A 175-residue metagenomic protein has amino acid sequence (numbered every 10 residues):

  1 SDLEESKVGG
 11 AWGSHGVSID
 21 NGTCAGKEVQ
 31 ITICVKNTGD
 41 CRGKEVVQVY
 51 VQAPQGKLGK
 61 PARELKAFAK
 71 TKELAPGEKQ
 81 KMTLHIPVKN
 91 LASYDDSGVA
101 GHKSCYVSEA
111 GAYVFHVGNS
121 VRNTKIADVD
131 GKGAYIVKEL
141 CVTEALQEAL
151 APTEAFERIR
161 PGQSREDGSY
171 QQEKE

Functional and structural regions predicted by a protein language model:
S1-K174: Intrinsically disordered, low-complexity Ser/Thr/Gly-rich stretches
